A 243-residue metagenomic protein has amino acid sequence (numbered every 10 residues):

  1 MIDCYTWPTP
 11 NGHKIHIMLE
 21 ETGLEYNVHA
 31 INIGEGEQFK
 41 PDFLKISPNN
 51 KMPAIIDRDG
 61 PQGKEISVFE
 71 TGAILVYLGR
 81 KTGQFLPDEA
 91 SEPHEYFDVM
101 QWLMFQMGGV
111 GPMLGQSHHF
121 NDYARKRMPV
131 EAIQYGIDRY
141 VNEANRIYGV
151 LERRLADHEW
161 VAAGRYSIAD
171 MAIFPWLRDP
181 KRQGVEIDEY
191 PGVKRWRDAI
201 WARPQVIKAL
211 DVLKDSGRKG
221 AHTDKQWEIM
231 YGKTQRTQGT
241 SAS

Functional and structural regions predicted by a protein language model:
M1-Y135, E228, T234, Q238-S243: GST-like domain detector, emphasizing the conserved glutathione-binding G-site in the N-terminal thioredoxin-like
N32, I168, L213-S216: Short, solvent-exposed turn/loop segments enriched in Gly/Ser/Thr/Pro and often Arg
F43, I200, V206: An amphipathic, aromatic/His-enriched active-site/gating alpha helix that lines ligand/cofactor pockets
K45, A202, D211: Phosphate-coordinating loops and pocket residues in cytosolic domains that bind phosphorylated ligands
D59, T82, V110, L155-H158 (+2 more regions): A general structural signal marking secondary-structure boundaries and capping sites
H94, W102, Q106-A202, A242-S243: GST-like fold's C-terminal all-alpha helical module
A209-A242: Terminal-tail/helix-coil boundary detector
